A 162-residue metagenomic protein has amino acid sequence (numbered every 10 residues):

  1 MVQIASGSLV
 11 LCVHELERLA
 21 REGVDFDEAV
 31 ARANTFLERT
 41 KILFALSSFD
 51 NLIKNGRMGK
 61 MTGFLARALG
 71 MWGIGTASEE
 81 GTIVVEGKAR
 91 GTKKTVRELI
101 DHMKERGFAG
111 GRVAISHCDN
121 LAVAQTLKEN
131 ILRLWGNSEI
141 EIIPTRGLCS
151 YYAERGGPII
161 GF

Functional and structural regions predicted by a protein language model:
I4-F162: Mixed-charge interfacial surface used for oligomerization/domain docking and macromolecular partner engagement
